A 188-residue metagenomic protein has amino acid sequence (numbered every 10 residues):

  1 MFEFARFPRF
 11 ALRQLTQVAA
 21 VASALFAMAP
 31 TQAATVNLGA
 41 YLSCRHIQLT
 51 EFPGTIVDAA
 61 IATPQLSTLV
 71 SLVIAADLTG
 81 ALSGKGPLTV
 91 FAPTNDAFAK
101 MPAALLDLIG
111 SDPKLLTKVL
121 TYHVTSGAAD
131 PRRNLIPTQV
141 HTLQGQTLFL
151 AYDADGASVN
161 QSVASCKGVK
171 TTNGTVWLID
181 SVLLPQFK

Functional and structural regions predicted by a protein language model:
M1-A11: N-terminal secretory signal peptides that target proteins for export/translocation
F2, Q32-K188: Mature, structured domains of secreted/extracytosolic soluble proteins
A11, L15, T147-L148: A short, flexible low-complexity segment enriched in Lys/Arg and Gly/Pro that occurs in N-terminal basic tails
T16-A27: Bacterial N-terminal signal peptides
